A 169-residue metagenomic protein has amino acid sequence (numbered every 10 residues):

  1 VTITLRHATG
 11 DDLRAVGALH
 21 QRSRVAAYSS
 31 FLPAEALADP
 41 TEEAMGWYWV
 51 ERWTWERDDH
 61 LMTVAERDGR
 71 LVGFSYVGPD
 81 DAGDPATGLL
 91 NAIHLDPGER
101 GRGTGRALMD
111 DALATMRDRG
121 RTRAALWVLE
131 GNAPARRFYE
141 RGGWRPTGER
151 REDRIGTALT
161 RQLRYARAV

Functional and structural regions predicted by a protein language model:
I3, H7-L13, Q21-G98, R106-D111 (+4 more regions): Acetyl-CoA-dependent GNAT
T87, T122-V169: C-terminal "cap" of GNAT-fold acetyltransferases
D96-G98, R102, E130-G131: Active-site acidic-Proline motif in GNAT/NAT acetyltransferases
